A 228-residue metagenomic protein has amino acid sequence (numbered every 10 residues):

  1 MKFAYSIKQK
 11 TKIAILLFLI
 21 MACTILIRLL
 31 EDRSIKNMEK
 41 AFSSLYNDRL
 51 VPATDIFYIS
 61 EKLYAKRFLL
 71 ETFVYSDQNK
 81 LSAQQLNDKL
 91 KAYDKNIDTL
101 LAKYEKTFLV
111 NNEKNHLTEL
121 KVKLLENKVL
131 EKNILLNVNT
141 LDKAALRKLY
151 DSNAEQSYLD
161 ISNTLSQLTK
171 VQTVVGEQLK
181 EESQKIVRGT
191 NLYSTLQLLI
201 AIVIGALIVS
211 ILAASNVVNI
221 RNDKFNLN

Functional and structural regions predicted by a protein language model:
M1-L50, T190-N228: Hydrophobic membrane-targeting segments
E39, L63, R67-L70, D94 (+6 more regions): A structural signal for well-ordered alpha-helices, especially hydrophobic packing surfaces of coiled-coils
S43-Y46, V74, E105-F108, L135-N139 (+3 more regions): A structural signal for long alpha-helical coiled-coils and helix-turn connectors that form the cytosolic signaling
S44-E119, K143-L149: Membrane-proximal N-terminal soluble sensing/regulatory segments of transmembrane proteins
V51-D55, L149-Y158, V187-L196: Individual transmembrane alpha-helices with interfacial aromatic-anchor signatures
K80, L109-S162: Polar/charged, Q/E/K-enriched amphipathic alpha-helical segments with strong coiled-coil propensity that act as
R147-K185: Extracytoplasmic
